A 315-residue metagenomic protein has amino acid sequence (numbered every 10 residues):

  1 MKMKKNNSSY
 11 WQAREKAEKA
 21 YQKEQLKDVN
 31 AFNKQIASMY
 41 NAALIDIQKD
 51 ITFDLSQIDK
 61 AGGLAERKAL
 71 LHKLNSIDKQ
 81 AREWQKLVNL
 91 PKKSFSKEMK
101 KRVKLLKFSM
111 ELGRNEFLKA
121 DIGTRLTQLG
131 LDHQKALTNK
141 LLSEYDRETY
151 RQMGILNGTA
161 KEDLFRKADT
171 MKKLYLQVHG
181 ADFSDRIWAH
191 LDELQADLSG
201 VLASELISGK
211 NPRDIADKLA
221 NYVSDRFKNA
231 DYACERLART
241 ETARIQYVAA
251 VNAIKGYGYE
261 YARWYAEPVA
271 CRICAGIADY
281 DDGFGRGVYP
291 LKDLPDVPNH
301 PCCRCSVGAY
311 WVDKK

Functional and structural regions predicted by a protein language model:
M1-A216, A220, K314-K315: N-terminal leader/targeting and assembly helices and adjacent pre-domain segments
A216, D225-K315: Acidic, glycine-rich two-metal-ion catalytic cores of nucleic acid-processing enzymes
